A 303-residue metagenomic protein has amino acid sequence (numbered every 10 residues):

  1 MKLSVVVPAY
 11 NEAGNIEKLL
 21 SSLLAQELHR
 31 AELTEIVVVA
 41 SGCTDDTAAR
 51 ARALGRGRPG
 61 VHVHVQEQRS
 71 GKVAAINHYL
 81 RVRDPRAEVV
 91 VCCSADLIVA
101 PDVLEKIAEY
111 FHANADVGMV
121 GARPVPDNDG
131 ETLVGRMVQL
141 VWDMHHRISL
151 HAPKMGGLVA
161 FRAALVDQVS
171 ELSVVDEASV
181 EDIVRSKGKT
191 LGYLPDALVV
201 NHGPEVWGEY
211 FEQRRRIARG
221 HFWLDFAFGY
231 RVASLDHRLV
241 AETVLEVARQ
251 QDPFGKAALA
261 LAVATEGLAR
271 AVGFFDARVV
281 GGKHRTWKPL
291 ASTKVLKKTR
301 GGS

Functional and structural regions predicted by a protein language model:
S21-L33: Short, acidic, metal-binding catalytic loop of nucleotide-sugar glycosyltransferases
S22, A40-A49, Q68, L97: A conserved acidic beta->alpha catalytic loop
T34-E35, A48-V82: Conserved donor nucleotide-binding strand/loop of the catalytic core
D46, A95-E109: Acidic donor-binding/catalytic loop of UDP-sugar-dependent glycosyltransferases, especially processive GT2
V73-A75, A87, I107-L165, F211 (+1 more regions): Long helical/loop segments within the catalytic core of UDP-sugar-dependent glycosyltransferases, especially the large
R86-I98: Short beta-strand-to-loop acidic/aromatic patch adjacent to the donor-nucleotide binding site
F111, G121-Q139, E171-R238: Catalytic donor/gating beta->alpha subdomain of glycosyltransferases that bind UDP-sugars
R216-S303: Terminal low-complexity segments of carbohydrate-biosynthetic enzymes
